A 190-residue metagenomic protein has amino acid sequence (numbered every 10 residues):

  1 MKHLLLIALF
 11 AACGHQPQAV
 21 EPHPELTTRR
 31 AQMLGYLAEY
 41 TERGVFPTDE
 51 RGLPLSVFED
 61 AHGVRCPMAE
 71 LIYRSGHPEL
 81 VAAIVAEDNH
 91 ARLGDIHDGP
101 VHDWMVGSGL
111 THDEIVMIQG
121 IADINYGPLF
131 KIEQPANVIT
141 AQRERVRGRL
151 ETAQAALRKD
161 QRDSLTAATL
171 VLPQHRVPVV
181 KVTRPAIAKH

Functional and structural regions predicted by a protein language model:
H3-A11: Sec-dependent N-terminal signal peptides
G14-H15: Bacterial signal peptide processing site
Q18-G44: Glycine-rich short-loop/terminal segments
V20-L26, L53-A61, M68, N89-R92 (+2 more regions): Second-shell loop/turn segments in exported
R29, M33, V64-P67, H97 (+2 more regions): Stable alpha-helical elements in mature extracytoplasmic
L34-A82, A86-E87: Short N-proximal segments of mature Sec-exported proteins
I96-Y126, I132: A recognition module on extended beta-rich or small alphabeta surfaces enriched in W/G with H and D/E
D103-L110, V116-I118, V138-H190: A cross-kingdom marker for long, charged
